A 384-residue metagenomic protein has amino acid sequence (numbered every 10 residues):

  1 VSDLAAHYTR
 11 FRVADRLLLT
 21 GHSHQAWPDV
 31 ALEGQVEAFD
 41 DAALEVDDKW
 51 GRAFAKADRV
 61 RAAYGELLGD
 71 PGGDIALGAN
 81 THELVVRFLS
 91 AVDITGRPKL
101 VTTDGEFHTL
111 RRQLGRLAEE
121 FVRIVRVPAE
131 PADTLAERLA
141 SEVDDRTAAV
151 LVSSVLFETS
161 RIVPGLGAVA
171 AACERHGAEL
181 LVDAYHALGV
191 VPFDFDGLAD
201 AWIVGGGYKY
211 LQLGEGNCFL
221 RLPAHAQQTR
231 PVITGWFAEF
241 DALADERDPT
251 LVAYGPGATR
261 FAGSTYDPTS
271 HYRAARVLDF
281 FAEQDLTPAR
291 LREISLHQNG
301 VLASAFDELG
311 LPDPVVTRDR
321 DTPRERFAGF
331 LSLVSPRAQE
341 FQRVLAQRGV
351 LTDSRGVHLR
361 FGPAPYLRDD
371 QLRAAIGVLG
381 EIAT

Functional and structural regions predicted by a protein language model:
V1-T384: Pyridoxal 5′-phosphate
